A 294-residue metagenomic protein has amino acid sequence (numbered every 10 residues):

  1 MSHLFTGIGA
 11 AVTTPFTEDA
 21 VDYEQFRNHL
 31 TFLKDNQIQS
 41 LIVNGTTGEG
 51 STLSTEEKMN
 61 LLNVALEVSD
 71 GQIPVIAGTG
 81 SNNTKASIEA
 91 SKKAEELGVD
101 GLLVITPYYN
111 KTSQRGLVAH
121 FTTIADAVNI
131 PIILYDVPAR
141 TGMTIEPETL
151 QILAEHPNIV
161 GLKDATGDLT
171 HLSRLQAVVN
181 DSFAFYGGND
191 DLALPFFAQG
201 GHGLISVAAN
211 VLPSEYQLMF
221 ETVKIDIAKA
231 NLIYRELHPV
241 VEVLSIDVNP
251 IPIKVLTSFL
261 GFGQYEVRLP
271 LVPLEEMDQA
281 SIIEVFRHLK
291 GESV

Functional and structural regions predicted by a protein language model:
S2-G142: Active-site beta->alpha loop and helix N-cap motifs at the rims of alpha/beta catalytic domains
F5, F26, K58, L62 (+7 more regions): A general structural signal for well-ordered alpha-helical segments in protein cores
G7-P15, F32, N36-Q37, K93 (+2 more regions): C-terminal alpha-helical cap/extension of soluble enzyme domains
N36, N60, V64-S69, K93 (+9 more regions): Alpha-helical structural signal in soluble globular domains
L53-E56, E89, Q114-L117, I145-P147 (+4 more regions): Short secondary-structure transition/capping segments
Q72-I73, P131, V160, S182 (+2 more regions): Secondary-structure boundary/capping positions in well-ordered alpha/beta enzyme cores
D126, T141-S245: Catalytic alpha/beta core domains of metabolic enzymes, predominantly
D136, N158-I159, R268-L269: Glycine-rich phosphate-binding "P-loop"
